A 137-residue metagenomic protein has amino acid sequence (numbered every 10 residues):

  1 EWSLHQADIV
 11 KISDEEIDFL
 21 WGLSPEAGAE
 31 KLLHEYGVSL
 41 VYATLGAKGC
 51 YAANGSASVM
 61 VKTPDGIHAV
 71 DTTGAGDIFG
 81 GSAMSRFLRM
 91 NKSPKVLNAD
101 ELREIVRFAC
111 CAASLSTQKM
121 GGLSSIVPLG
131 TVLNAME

Functional and structural regions predicted by a protein language model:
E1-K31, K48-G49: Conserved beta-alpha-beta core of the PfkB/ribokinase-like small-molecule kinase fold
P25-E137: Conserved phosphate-binding/catalytic region of the ribokinase-like
